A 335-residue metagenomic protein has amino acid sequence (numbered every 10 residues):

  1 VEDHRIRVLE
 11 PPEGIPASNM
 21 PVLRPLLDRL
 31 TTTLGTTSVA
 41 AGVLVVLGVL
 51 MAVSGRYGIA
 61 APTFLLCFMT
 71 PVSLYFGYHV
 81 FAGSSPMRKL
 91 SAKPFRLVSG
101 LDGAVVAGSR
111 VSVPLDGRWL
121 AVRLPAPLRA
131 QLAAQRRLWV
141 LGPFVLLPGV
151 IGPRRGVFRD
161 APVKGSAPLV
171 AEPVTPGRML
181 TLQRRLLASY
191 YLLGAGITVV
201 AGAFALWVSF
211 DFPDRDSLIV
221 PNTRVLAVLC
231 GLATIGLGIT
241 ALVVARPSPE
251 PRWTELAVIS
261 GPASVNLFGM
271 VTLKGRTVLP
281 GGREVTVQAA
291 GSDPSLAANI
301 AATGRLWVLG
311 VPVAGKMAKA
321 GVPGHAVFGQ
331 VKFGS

Functional and structural regions predicted by a protein language model:
V1-D3, V98-L115, A133: N-terminal, intrinsically disordered, low-complexity segments that immediately precede the first transmembrane helix
V1-T33, F95, A130-L141, G149-A188: Cytosolic juxtamembrane N-terminal segments of multi-pass membrane proteins
S18-K89, G177-P249: Alpha-helical transmembrane spans
M51, G100, S112-V113, R137 (+4 more regions): Primarily hydrophobic membrane-targeting regions of prokaryotic envelope proteins
L90-G108, P249-V271: Structural detector for short beta-strands of small beta-barrel domains
V106-L124, L267-A289: OB-fold (S1/OB) nucleic-acid-binding surfaces
P125-G177, A289-S335: A membrane-cytosol interface segment of integral membrane proteins
F210-P213, T286, P294-S295: Accessory regions of macromolecular translocation/handling assemblies
